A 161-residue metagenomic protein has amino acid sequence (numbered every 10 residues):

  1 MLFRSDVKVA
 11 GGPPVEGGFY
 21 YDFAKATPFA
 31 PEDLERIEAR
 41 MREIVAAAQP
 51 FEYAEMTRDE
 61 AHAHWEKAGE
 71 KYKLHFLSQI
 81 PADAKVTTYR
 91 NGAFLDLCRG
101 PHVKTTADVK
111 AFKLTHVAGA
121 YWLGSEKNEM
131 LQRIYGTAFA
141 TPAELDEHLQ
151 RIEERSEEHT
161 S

Functional and structural regions predicted by a protein language model:
S5-P14, Y20-E157, S161: Auxiliary tRNA-acceptor-end handling modules of aminoacyl-tRNA synthetases
